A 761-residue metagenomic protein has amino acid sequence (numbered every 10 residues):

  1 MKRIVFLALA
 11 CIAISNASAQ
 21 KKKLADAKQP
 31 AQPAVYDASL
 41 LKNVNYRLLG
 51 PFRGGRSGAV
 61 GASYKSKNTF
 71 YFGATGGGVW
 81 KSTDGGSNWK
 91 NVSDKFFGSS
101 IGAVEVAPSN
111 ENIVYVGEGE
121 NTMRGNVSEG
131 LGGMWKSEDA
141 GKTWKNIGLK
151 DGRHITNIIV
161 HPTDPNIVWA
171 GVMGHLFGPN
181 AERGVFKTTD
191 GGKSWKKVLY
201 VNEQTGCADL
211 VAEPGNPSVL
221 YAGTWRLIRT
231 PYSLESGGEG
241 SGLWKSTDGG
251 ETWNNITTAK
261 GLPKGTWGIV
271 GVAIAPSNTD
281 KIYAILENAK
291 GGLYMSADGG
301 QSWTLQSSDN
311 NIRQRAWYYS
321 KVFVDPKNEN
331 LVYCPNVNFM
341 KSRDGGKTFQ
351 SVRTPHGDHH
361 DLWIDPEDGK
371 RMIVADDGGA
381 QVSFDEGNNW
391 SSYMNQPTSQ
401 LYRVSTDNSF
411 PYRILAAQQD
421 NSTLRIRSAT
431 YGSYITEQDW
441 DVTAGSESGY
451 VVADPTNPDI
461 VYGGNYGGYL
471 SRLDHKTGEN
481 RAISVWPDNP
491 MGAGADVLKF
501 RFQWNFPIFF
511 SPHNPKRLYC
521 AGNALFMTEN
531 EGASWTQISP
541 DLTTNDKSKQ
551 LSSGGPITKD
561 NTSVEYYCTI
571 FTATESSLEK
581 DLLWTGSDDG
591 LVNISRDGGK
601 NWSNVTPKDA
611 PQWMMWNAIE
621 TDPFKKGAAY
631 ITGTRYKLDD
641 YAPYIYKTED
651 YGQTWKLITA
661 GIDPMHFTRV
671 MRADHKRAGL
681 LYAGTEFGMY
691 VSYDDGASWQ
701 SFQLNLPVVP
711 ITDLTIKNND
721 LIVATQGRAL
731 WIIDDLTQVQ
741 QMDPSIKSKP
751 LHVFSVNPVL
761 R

Functional and structural regions predicted by a protein language model:
M1-K22: Bacterial Sec-dependent N-terminal signal peptides
Q20-L760: Beta-propeller blade termini and top-face loops
